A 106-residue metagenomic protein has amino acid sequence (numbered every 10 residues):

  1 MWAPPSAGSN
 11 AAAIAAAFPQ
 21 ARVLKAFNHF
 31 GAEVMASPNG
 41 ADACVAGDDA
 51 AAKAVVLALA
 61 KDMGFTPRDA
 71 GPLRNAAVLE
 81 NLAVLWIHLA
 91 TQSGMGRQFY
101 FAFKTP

Functional and structural regions predicted by a protein language model:
M1-E33, A52: Rossmann-fold NAD(P)-binding glycine/threonine-rich loop
M1-W2, N39-A43: Short, flexible active-site loops
V34, A41-P106: Active-site-lining helix/loop region of Rossmann-like oxidoreductase modules
